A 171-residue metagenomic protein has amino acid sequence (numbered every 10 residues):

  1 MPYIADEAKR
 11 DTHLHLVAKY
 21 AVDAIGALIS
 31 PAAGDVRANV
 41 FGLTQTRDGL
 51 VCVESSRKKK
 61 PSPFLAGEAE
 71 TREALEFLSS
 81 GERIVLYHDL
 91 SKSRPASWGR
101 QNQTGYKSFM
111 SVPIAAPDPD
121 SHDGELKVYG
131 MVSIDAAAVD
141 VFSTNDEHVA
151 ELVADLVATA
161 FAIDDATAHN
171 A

Functional and structural regions predicted by a protein language model:
M1-E54: Intrinsically disordered, low-complexity terminal regulatory regions
I29-A33, D118, F161-A168: Long, hydrophobic, amphipathic alpha-helical segments used as structural scaffolds
R37, S111, M131: Short hydrophobic/aromatic beta-strand element in the GNAT-like acyltransferase core that lines or flanks the acyl-donor
G42-M110: Regulatory sensory and allosteric helical modules in signal-transduction proteins and certain transcription factors
G42-T44, A116-D118, D135-A138: Short, flexible loop/turn elements at secondary-structure junctions
S108-D123: A short, aliphatic-rich beta-strand micro-motif
Y129-A171: Juxtadomain coupling helices with adjacent low-complexity linkers
